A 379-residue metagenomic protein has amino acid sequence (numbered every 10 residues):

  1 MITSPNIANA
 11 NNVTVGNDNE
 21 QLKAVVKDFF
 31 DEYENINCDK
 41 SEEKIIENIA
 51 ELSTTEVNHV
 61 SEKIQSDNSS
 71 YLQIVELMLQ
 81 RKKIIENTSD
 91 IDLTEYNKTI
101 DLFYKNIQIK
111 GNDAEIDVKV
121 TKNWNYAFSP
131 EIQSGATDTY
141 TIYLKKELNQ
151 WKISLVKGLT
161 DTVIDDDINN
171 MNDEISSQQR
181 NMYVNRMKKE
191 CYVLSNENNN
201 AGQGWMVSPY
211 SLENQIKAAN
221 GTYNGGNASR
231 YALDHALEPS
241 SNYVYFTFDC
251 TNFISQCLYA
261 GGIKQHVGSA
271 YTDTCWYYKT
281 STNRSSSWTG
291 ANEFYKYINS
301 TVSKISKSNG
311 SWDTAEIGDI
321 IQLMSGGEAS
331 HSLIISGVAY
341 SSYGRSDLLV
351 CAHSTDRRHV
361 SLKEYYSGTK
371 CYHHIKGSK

Functional and structural regions predicted by a protein language model:
M1-A10: Sec-dependent N-terminal signal peptides of Gram-positive bacterial secreted proteins and lipoproteins
N12-D90, S241-N242, F253, L258-A260: Core segments of small alpha/beta cavity-forming domains
S69-S129: Surface-exposed, charged secondary-structure patches
K105-I116, L144-W151, W312, S341-G344: A short, structured loop/turn motif at beta-sheet edges
E115, G135-N198, G204-W205, L348-L349: Short beta-strand edge/turn micro-motifs at domain boundaries
N199-N283: N-terminal capping segments
Y277-L348: ...with weaker cross-activation on analogous glycine-rich loops/strands in unrelated enzymes
S346-R357, L362-K379: Low-complexity, Gly/Ser/Thr/Pro-rich intrinsically disordered linker/tail segments
